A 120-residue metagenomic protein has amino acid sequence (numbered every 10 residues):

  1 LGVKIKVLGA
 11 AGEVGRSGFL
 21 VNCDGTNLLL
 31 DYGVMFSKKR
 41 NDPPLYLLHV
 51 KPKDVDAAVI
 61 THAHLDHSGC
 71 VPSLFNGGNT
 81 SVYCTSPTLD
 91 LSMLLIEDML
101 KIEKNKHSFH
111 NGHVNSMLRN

Functional and structural regions predicted by a protein language model:
L1-K6, N27: Extreme N-terminal starter segment of soluble prokaryotic enzymes
G9-A11: Short Gly/Pro-enriched turn/cap motifs at secondary-structure boundaries
V14-R16, C23-I60, H64-T80, L95-N120: Pre-active-site segment of Zn-dependent metallo-hydrolases
T80-L89: Short internal beta-strands
